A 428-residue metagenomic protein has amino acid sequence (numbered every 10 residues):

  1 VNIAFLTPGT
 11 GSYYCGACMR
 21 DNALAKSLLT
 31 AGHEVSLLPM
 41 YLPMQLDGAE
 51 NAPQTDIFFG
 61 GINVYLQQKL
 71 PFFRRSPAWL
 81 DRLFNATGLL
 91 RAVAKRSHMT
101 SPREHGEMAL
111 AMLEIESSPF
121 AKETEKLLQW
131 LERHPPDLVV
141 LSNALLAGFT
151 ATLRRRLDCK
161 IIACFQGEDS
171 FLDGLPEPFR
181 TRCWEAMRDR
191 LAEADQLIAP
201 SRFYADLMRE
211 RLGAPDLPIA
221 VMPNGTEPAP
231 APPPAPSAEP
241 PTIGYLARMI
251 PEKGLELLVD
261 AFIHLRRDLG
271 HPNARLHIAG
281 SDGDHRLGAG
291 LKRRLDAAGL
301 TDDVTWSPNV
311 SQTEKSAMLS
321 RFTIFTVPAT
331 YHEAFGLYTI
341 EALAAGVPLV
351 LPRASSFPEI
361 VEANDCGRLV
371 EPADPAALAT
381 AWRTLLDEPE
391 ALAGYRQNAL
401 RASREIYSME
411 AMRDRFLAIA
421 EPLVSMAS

Functional and structural regions predicted by a protein language model:
L37-K126: A conserved catalytic-core segment of Leloir-type glycosyltransferases
F203, G225: Carbohydrate-associated surface elements
A235-K253, V259-F262, H277: Conserved donor-binding/catalytic core segment of Leloir-type glycosyltransferases
R275-K292: Glycosyltransferase donor-sugar binding loop
R286-G288, T301-S311, M318: Active-site donor-binding acidic/aromatic loop of nucleotide-activated sugar and phosphosugar transferases involved
S320-A334, V347: Acidic donor-binding loop of glycosyltransferase active sites
A363-N364, R368-P375, T384-P389: Conserved acidic donor-binding segment of nucleotide-sugar-dependent glycosyltransferases
A377, T384, A391-I406, M412 (+1 more regions): A short, well-ordered alpha-helix in the C-terminal region of glycosyltransferases
